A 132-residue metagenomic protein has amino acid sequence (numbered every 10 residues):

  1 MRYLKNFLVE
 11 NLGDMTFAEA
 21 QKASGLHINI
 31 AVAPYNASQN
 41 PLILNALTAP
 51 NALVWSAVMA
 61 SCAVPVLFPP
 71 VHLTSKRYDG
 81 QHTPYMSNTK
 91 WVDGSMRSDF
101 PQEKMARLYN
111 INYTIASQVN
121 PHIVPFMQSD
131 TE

Functional and structural regions predicted by a protein language model:
M1-E132: Patatin-like phospholipase
